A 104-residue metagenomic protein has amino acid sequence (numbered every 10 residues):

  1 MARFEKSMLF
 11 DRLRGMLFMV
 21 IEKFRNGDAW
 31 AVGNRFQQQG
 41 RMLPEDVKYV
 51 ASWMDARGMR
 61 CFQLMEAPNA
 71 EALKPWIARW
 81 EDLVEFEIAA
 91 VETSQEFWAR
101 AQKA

Functional and structural regions predicted by a protein language model:
A2-V50, M54-R60, P68-A72, E92-A104: Short S/T/G/P-rich N-terminal loop/turn motif that feeds into the first structured element of a domain
P44, W80-L83: Short, well-ordered coil/turn elements that cap or connect secondary structure elements
I77: Short, flexible helix/strand-to-coil boundary loops that buttress conserved ligand/catalytic motifs in alpha/beta
L83-S94: Conserved short beta-strand edge segments in small beta-sheet-based binding/regulatory domains
